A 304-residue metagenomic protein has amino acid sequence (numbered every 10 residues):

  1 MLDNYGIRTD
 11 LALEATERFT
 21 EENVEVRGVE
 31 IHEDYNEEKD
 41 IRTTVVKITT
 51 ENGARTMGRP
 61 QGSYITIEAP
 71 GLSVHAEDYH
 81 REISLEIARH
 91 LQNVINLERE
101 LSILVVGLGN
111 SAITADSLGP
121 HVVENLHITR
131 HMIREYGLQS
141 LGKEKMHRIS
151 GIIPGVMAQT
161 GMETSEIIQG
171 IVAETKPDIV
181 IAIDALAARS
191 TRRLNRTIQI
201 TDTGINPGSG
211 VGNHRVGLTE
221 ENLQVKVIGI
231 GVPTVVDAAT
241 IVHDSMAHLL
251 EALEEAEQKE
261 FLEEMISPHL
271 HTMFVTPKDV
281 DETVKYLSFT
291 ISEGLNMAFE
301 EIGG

Functional and structural regions predicted by a protein language model:
M1-P60: N-terminal amphipathic/basic leader segments beginning at the initiator methionine
N52-I95: An N-terminal, well-structured beta->alpha segment
T66-P70, S102-I113, G151-G155: Short glycine-rich or small-residue beta-strand-to-loop segments that form or flank ligand, phosphate, metal/Fe-S
L108-D116, A158, A185-R189: Gly/Ser/Thr-rich loops at beta-strand to alpha-helix junctions that form or flank small-molecule/cofactor-binding
N110-H147, G151: Glycine-rich phosphate/diphosphate-binding loop of Rossmann-like nucleotide-binding domains
L141-I171: A structural-propensity feature for long, helix-poor, extended segments
I152-I153, A182-G304: A structural signal for small-residue-enriched, beta-sheet-centric alpha/beta enzyme cores and oligomeric scaffold folds
V172, P177-D178: Proline-aspartate-enriched helix->loop->beta-strand connector
